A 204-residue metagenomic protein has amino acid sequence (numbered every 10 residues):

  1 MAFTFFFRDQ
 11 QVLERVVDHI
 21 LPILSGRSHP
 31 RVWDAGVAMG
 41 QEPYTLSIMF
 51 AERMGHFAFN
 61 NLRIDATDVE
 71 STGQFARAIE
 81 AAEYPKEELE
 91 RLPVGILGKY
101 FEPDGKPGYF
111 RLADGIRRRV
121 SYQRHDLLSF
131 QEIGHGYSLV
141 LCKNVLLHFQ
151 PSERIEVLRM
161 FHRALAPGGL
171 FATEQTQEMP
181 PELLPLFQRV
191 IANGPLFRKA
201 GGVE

Functional and structural regions predicted by a protein language model:
M1-W33: Conserved AdoMet
V17, L21, S47-A51, H162: A structural alpha-helix within SAM-dependent methyltransferase catalytic domains
S28-T45, N61-D65: Conserved class I S-adenosyl-L-methionine
R53-F59: Short helix-capping segments at alpha-helix termini
N60-L141, V145-F149, E153, E178-M179: Extended basic-aromatic, gly/pro-enriched interface segments that bind polyanionic ligands
L139, P180-E204: Core SAM-dependent methyltransferase catalytic element
I155-P167: A short glycine-rich, Lys/Arg-flanked "PGG" loop and its adjoining helix->strand segment in the class I
P167-Q175: Conserved beta-strand signature within the Rossmann-like core of class I S-adenosyl-L-methionine
